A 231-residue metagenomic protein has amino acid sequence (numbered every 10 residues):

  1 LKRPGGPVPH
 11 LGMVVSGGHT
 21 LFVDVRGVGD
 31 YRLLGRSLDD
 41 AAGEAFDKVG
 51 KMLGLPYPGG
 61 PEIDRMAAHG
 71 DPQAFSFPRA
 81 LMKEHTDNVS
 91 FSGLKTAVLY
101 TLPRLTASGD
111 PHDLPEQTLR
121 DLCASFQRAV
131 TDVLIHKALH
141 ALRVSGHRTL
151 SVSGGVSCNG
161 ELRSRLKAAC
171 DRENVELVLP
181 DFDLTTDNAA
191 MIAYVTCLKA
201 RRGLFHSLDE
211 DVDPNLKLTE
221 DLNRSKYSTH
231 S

Functional and structural regions predicted by a protein language model:
L1-H10, V195-T196: Conserved phosphate-binding catalytic cores of ATP/NTP-utilizing and phosphoryl-transfer enzymes
P4, V23, G27-D71, K95-R104: Glycine-rich phosphate-binding loop plus the immediately following alpha-helix
G12-V14, T20-D24: Short beta-strand scaffold segments in enzyme catalytic cores
L33-S37, K83-D87, E176-L184: A short glycine/serine-rich beta->alpha loop
R65-L150, N159-E173, A200-G203, E220-S231: A contiguous, well-structured pocket-lining segment that forms one wall/lid of small-molecule binding clefts in soluble
L150, K167-I192: Conserved phosphate-binding/catalytic loops in two-lobed NTP-binding clefts
P180-L218: Glycine-rich phosphate-binding/hydrolytic loop that grips phosphoryl groups
